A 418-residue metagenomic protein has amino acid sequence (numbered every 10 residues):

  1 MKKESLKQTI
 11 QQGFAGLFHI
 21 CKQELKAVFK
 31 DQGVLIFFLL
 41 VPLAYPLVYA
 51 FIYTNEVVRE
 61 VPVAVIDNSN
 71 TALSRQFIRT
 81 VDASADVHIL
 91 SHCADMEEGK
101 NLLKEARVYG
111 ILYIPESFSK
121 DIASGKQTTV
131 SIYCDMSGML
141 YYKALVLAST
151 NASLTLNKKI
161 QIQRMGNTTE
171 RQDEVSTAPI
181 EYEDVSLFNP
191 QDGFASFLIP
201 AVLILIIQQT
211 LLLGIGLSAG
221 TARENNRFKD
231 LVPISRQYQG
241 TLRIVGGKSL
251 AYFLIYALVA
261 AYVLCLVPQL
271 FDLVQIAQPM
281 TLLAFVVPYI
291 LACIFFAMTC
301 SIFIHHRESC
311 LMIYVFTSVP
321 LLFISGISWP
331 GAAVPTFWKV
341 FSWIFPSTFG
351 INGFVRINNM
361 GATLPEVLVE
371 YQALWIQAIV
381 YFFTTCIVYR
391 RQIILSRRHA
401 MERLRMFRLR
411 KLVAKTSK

Functional and structural regions predicted by a protein language model:
M1-S196, R391, R397-K418: Extracytoplasmic/periplasmic domains immediately adjacent to an N-terminal transmembrane anchor in multi-pass membrane
F14, F18-K22, S196, Q237-L250 (+4 more regions): Alpha-helical membrane-protein architecture signal
V28-L35, I206, G247-F253, A257 (+3 more regions): Loop-to-transmembrane-helix entry motif
F38-L39, S196-F197, F316-T317, S342: Hydrophobic alpha-helical transmembrane segments of integral membrane proteins, especially lipid-exposed positions
A44-L47, V185-P268: Hydrophobic alpha-helical transmembrane segments of multi-pass membrane transport proteins
V48-Y49, N70, L254, Y262-L266 (+1 more regions): Membrane-spanning alpha-helical segments of multipass transporters and channels
R59, G214-S218, A222, T299 (+2 more regions): Membrane-spanning helices that line or support transport/gating and their immediate boundary helices in channels
L73-F77, I215, R227, F295 (+2 more regions): Hydrophobic alpha-helical segments typical of transmembrane helices and their membrane-interface/capping positions
